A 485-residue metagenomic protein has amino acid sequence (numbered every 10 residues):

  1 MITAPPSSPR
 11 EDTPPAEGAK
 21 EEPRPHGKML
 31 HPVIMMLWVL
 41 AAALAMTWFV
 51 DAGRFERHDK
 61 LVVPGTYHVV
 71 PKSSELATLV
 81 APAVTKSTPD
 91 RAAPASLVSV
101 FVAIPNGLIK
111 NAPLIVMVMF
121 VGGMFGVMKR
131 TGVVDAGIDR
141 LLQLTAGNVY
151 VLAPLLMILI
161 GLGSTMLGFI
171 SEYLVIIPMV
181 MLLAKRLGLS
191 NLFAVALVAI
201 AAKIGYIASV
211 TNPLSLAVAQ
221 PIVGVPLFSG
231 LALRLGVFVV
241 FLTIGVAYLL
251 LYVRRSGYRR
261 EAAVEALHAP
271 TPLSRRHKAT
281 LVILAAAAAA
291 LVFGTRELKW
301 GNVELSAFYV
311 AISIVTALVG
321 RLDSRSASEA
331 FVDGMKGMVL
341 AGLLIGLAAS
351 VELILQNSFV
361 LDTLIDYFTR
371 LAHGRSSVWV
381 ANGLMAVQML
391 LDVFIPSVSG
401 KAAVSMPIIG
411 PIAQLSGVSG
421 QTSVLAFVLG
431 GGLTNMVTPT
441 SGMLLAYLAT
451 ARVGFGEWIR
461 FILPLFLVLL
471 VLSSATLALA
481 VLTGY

Functional and structural regions predicted by a protein language model:
I2-M35, R54-T66, G230-A330, G454 (+2 more regions): Long, contiguous bundles of hydrophobic transmembrane helices that form the permeation core of multi-pass
M29-A41, V69-D135, W300-T363: Core transmembrane alpha-helical segments of multi-pass membrane transporters/permeases
L30, A372-Y485: C-terminal transmembrane helix pair
M35-F49, V118-G126, L159-G163, G205 (+6 more regions): Hydrophobic core segments of alpha-helical transmembrane domains in multi-pass membrane transport and ion-translocation
I109-I115, L142-L155, L187-F193, K278 (+4 more regions): Membrane-interfacial loop-to-helix junctions in multi-pass transporters
V118, V149-S164, L189-I207, G230 (+3 more regions): Alpha-helical transmembrane segments of multi-pass membrane proteins
M119-F120, N148-M179, I345-A348, L355 (+2 more regions): Hydrophobic alpha-helical transmembrane segments of multi-pass integral membrane proteins, predominantly secondary
L174, L189-A219, G230-V264: Transmembrane-helix bundle segments that line or gate the permeation/cavity pathway in multi-pass membrane proteins
